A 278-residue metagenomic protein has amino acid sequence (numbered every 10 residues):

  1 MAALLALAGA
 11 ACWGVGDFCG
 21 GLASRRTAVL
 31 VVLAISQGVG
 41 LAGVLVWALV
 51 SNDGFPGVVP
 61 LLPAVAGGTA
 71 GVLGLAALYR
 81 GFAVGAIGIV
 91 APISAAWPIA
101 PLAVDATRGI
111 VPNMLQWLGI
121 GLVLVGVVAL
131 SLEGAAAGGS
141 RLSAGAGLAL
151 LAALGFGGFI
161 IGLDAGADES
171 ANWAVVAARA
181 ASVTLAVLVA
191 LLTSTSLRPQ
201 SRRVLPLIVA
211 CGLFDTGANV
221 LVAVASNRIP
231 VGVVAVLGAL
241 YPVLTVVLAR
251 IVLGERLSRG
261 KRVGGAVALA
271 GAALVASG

Functional and structural regions predicted by a protein language model:
M1-A11, C19-G20, S24-L30, I35-A66 (+6 more regions): Membrane-interface interhelical linkers
A8, I35, A66, I93 (+4 more regions): Hydrophobic core positions of alpha-helical segments in small-molecule transporters and transporter systems
V15-T27, A76-G85, I93, A106-T107 (+4 more regions): Juxtamembrane C-cap of transmembrane helices in multi-pass membrane transport proteins
V32-L33, A174-V175, V234: Juxtamembrane helix-start motifs in multi-pass secondary transporters
G38-V44, I93-A106, A181-L185, A218-V222 (+2 more regions): Alpha-helical transmembrane segments of compact multi-pass small-molecule transporters, enriched in specific families
V39, A100, L115-E133, G260-S277: Hydrophobic transmembrane alpha-helices of multi-pass small-molecule transport proteins
V44-G54, P101-Q116, L154-N172, F214-G232 (+1 more regions): Hydrophobic alpha-helical transmembrane segments in multi-pass integral membrane proteins
L78, W97-L118, V128, V189-T193 (+1 more regions): C-terminal transmembrane-helix exit sites in multi-pass transporters
